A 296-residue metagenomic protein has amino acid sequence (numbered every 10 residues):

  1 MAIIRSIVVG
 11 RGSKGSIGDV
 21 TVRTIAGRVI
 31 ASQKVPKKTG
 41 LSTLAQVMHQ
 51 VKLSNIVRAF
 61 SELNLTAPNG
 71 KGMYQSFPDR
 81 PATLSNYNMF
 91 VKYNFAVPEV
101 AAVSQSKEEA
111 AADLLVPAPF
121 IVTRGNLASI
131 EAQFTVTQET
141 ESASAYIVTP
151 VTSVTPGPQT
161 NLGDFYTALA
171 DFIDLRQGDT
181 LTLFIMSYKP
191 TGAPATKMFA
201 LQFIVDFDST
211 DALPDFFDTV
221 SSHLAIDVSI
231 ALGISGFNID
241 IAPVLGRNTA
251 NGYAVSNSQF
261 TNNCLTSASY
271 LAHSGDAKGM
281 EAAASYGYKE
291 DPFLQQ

Functional and structural regions predicted by a protein language model:
M1-Q138: Long, polar/Ser/Thr-enriched low-complexity segments that form simple helices or flexible linkers at protein ends
P78-A277, Y286-F293: Charged linear interaction tracts used for macromolecular binding and regulation
